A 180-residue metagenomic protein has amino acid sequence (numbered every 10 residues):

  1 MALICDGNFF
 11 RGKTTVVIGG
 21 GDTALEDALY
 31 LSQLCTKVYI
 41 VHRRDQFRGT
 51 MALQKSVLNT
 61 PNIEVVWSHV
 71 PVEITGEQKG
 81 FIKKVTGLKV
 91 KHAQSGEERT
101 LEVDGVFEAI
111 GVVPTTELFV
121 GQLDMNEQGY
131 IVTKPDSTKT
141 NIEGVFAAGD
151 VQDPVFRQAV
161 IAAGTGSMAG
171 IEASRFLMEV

Functional and structural regions predicted by a protein language model:
M1-L34, T133-P135: Glycine-rich dinucleotide-binding loop and its adjacent helix/turn
N8, A24, Q46-F47, V155: Alpha-helix N-cap/loop-to-helix initiation residues
T14, G21-T23, V113, I131 (+2 more regions): Gly/Ser/Thr-rich beta-alpha loop segments that engage phosphate groups in nucleotides
T15-V17, L88, G166: Hydrophobic packing within well-folded, soluble alpha/beta domains
L25-D27, I142, A148-V180: A conserved FAD-binding loop/helix module that cradles the flavin
S32-P135, I142, R175-E179: A Rossmann-like FAD-binding core segment of flavoenzymes
